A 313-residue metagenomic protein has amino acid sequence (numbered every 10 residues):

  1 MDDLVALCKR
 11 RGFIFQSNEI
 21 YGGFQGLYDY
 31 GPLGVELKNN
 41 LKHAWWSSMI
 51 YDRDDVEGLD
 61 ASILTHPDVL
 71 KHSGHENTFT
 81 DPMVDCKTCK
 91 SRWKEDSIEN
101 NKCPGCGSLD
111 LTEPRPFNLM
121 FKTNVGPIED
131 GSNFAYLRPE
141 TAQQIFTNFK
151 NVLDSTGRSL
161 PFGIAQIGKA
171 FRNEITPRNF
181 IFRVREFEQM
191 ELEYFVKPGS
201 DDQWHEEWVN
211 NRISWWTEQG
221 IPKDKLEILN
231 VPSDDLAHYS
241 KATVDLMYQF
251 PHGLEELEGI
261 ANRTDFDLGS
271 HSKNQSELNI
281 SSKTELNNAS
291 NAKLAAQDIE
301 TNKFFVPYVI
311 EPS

Functional and structural regions predicted by a protein language model:
M1-S313: TRNA-recognition modules of translation machinery and tRNA-sensing kinases, especially anticodon-binding
